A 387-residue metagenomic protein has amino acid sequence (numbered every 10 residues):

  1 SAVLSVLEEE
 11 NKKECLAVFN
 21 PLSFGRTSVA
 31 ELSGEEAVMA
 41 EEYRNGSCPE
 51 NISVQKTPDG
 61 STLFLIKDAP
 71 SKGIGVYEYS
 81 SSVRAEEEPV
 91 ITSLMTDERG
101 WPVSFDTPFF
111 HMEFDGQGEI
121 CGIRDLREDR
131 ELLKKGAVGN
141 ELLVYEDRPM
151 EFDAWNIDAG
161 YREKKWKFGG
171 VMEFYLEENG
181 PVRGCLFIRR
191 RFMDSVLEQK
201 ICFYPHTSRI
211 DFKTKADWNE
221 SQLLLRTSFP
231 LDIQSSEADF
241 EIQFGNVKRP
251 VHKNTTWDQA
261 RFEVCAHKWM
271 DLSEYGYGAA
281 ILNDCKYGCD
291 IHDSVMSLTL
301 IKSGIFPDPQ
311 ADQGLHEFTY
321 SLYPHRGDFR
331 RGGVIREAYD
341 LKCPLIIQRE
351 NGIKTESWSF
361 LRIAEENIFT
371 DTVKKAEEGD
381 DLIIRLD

Functional and structural regions predicted by a protein language model:
S1-V3: A general sequence property marking short-to-moderate contiguous segments in secreted/outer-membrane adhesion
S5, E9-D387: C-terminal (or distal) subdomains of carbohydrate-active enzymes
